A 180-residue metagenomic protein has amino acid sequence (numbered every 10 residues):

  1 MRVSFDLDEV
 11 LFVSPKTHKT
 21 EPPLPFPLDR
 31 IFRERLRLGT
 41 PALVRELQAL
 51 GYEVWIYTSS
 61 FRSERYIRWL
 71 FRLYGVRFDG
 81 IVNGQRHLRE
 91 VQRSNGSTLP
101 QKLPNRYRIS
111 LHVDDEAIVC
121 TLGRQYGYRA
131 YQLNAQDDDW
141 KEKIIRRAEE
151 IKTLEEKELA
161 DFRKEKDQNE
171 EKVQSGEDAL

Functional and structural regions predicted by a protein language model:
M1-E90: Alpha-helical substrate-recognition element adjacent to the catalytic core
M1-L7, P15, E156-K166, E170-L180: Non-catalytic pre-domain segments flanking phosphatase-related domains
L36-T40, N95-L99, E116: Amphipathic coiled-coil/heptad-repeat helices and related helical stalk/stem segments that mediate oligomerization
R72-G75, Y131, E149-E150: Short, hinge-like loop/turn segments at secondary-structure boundaries
V82-Y107: Donor nucleotide-activated moiety binding/catalytic core segment of transferases that use nucleotide-activated donors
L88-S94, D139-A148: Short, charged, surface-exposed secondary-structure boundary motifs
K102-P104, I144-I151: Short amphipathic alpha-helix with an adjacent loop that forms part of the alpha/beta core around
Y107-R146: Acidic, Mg2+-coordinating phosphoryl-transfer loop and its flanking beta/alpha structural elements, shared across
